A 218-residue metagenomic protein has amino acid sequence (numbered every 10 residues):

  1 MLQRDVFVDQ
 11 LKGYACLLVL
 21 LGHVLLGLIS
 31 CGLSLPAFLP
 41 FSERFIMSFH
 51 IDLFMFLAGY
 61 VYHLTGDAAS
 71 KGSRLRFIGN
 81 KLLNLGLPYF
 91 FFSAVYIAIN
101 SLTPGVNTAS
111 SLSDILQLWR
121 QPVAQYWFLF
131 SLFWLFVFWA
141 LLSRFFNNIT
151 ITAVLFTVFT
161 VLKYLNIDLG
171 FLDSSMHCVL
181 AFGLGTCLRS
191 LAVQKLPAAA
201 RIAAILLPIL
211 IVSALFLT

Functional and structural regions predicted by a protein language model:
L2-D5, D67-G79, A140-T150, R189-R201: Membrane-interface helix-boundary motifs at transmembrane edges
V6-G66, L85-S93: Functionally critical transmembrane alpha-helices in membrane proteins and complexes, commonly lining
G22, F92-P104, V212-L217: C-terminal TM-helix exit segments that contain a strictly Trp-centered aromatic cap at the helix terminus
L39-I51, L116-F130, Y164-G183, L215-T218: Interfacial loop-to-helix transition and helix-capping segments at the boundaries of transmembrane helices
R44-L53, T65-N100, N107-A124, S131 (+1 more regions): Transmembrane alpha-helical segments and their boundary/interface "anchor" motifs in multi-pass integral membrane
I51-L64, F130-L141, L165-P197: Specific transmembrane alpha-helix
T150-K163, I205-V212: Small-polar-interrupted transmembrane alpha-helices in polytopic inner-membrane proteins
P197-T218: Alpha-helical transmembrane segments and terminal signal-anchor/GPI-anchor hydrophobic tails, characterized by long
